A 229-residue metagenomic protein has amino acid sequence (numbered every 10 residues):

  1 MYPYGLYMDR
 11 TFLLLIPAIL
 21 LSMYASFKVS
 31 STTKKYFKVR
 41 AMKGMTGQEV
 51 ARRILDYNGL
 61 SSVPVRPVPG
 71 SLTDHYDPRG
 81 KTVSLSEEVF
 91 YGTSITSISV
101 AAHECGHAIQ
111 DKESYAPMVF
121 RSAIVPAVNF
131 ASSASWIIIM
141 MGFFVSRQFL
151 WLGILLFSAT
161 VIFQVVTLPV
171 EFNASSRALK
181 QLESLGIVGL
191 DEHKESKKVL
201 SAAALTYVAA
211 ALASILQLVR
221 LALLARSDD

Functional and structural regions predicted by a protein language model:
Y2-L6, F27-N129, I162-L216, L223-D229: Polar-ligand-bearing catalytic/cofactor-coordination segments of membrane-embedded or membrane-tethered inner-membrane
Y2-T32, G142, L152-I154, I162-V165: Hydrophobic alpha-helical transmembrane segments of small proteolipidic membrane proteins, enriched in energy-coupled
T11, L15, I19, V128 (+6 more regions): Hydrophobic alpha-helical transmembrane segments of integral membrane proteins, especially multi-pass transporters
Q110-A116, I138-Q148: Membrane-helix exit/interface motif
F130-I139, A213: Core segments of transmembrane alpha-helices that mediate helix-helix packing or line hydrophobic substrate/ligand
M141-L155, L224-D229: Membrane-interfacial helix-loop-helix connectors in multipass membrane proteins
A159: Short His/Asp/Glu-rich catalytic/ion-coordination signatures at enzyme active sites or charged loops
